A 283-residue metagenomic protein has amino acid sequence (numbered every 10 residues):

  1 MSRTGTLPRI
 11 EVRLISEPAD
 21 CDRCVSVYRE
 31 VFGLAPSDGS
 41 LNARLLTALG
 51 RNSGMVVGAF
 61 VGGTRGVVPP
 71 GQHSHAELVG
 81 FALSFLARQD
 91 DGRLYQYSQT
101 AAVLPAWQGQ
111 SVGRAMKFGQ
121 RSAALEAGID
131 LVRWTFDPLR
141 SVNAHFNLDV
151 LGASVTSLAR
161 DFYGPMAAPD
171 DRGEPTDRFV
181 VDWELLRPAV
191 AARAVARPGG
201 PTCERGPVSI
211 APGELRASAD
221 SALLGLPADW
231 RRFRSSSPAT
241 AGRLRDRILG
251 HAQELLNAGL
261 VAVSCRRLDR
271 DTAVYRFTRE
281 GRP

Functional and structural regions predicted by a protein language model:
M1-G5, A127, R140, F146 (+1 more regions): Intrinsically disordered, low-complexity, positively biased terminal segments
P8-P105, V263-R267, E280: A conserved beta-strand-loop-helix scaffold within acyl/acetyltransferase catalytic domains
G54, L131, R178: Extracellular structured ligand-interaction cores
Y95, L131, S221-L223: Intrinsic-disorder/low-complexity, polar/charged segments enriched in Ser/Thr/Lys/Arg/Asp/Glu/Gln
L104-A106, D137, P227: Residue-level recognition of the GNAT/N-acetyltransferase active site
G109-A124, N143, T240, L244-R247: Conserved acetyl-CoA-binding loop-helix of GNAT-fold acetyltransferases
A124-L139: Conserved GNAT acetyl-CoA-binding A-motif
L151-G152: Active-site-proximal glycine-rich helix-loop-beta segment
